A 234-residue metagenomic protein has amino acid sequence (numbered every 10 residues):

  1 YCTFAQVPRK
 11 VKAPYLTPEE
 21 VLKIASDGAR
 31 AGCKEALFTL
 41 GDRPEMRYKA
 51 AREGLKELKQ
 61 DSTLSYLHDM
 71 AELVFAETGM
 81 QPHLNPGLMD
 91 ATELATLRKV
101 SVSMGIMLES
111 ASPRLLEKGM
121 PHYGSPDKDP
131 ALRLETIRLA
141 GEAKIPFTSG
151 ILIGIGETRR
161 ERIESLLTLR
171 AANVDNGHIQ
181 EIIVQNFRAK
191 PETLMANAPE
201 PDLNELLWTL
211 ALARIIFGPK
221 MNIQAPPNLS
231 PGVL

Functional and structural regions predicted by a protein language model:
Y1-V7: Local cysteine-cluster metal-coordination motifs and their immediate loop/turn environment, predominantly Fe-S cluster
T3, R114-L115, I151-L152, H178 (+2 more regions): Residue-level preference for alpha-helix termini and adjacent loops
V7-A172: Conserved Radical SAM active-site core
L22, A29, A76-T78, E164-L167 (+1 more regions): Auxiliary Fe-S-binding modules of radical SAM enzymes
